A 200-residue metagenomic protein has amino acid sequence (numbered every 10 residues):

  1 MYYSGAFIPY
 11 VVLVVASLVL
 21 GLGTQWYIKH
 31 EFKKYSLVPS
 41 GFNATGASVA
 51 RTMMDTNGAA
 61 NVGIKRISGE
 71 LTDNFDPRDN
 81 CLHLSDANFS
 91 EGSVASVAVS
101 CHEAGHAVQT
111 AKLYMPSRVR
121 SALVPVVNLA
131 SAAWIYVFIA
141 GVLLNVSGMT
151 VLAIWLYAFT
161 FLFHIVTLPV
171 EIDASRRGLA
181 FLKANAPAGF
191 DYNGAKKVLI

Functional and structural regions predicted by a protein language model:
M1-Y10, V142-L152: Helix-coil boundary and interhelical linker segments in multi-pass alpha-helical membrane proteins
Y2-I8, A16, L22, W26-V127 (+1 more regions): Polar-ligand-bearing catalytic/cofactor-coordination segments of membrane-embedded or membrane-tethered inner-membrane
L13-V19, T150-T160: Hydrophobic core segments of alpha-helical transmembrane domains in multi-pass membrane proteins
W26, W134-Y136, W155: A residue-identity detector for tryptophan
M115-V119, A132-V137, S147-V151, I172: Short, structured loop/turn "capping" segments at alpha-beta junctions
L123-V146, F181, N185: Post-HExxH zinc-binding segment in Zn-dependent metallohydrolases
W134-V137, F159-F163: Membrane-embedded alpha-helical transmembrane segments of multi-pass integral membrane proteins
G141, L156, T160, L179-A180: A broadly conserved amphipathic alpha-helix scaffold signal in soluble, globular proteins
